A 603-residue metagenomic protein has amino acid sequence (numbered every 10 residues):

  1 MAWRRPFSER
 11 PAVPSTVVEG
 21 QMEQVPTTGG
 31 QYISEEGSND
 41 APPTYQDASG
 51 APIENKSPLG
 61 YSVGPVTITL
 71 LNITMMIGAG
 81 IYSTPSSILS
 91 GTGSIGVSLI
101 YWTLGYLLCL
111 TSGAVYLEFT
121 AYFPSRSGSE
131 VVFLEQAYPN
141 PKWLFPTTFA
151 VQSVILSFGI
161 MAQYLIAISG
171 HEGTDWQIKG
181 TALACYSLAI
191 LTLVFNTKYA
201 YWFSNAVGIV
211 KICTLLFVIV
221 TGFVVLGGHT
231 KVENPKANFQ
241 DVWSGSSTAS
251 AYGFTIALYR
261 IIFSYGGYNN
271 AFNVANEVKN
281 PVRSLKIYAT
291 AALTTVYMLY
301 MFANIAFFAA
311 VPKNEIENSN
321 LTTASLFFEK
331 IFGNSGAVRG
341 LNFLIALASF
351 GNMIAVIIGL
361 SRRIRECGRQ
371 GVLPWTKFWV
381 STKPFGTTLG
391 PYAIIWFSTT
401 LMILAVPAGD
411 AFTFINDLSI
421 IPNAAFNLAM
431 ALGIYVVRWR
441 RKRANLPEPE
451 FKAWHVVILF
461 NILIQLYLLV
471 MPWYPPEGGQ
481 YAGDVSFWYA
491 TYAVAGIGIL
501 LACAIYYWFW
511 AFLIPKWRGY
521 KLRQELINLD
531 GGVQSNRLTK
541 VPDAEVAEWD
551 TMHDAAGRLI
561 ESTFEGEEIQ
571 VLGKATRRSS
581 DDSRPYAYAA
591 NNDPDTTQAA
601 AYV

Functional and structural regions predicted by a protein language model:
M1-T92, C109, P515-V603: Membrane-interface "cap" regions at the ends of multi-pass membrane proteins
V18-E19, T27-G29, S57-L59, S98 (+4 more regions): Helix-loop-helix junctions that connect adjacent transmembrane segments in multi-pass membrane transporters
G50-S157, I262, A271, A275-V278 (+2 more regions): Transmembrane helix-boundary motif of multi-pass solute transporters/channels
L110-Y186, I190, S349-R363, A425: Hydrophobic transmembrane alpha-helices that form the core helical bundles of multi-pass secondary transporters
E130-P141, A167-I168, L293-I354, L373-S419: TM-loop-TM module centered on a large, flexible mid-protein loop between adjacent transmembrane helices in multi-pass
V151-S157, Y265, N269-E277, G336-W375 (+2 more regions): Membrane-helix boundary/coupling elements in multi-pass transport proteins
Q177-A237, A289-L293, N416-A429, V457-F460 (+2 more regions): Membrane-interface loop-to-helix entry segments
K377-L389, N427-I497: C-terminal membrane-solvent junction of multi-pass transporters and transport-like membrane proteins
